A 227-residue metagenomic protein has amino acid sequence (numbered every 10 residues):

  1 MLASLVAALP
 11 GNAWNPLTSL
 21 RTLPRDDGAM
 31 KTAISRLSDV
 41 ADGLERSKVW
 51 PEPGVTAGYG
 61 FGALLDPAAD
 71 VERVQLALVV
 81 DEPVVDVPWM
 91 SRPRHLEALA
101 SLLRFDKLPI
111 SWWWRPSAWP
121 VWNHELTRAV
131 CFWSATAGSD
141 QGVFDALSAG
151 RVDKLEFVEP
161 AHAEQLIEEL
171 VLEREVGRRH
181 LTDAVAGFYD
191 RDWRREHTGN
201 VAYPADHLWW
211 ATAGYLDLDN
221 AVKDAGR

Functional and structural regions predicted by a protein language model:
L2-E72, V80-R227: Catalytic core of pol beta-like nucleotidyltransferases
